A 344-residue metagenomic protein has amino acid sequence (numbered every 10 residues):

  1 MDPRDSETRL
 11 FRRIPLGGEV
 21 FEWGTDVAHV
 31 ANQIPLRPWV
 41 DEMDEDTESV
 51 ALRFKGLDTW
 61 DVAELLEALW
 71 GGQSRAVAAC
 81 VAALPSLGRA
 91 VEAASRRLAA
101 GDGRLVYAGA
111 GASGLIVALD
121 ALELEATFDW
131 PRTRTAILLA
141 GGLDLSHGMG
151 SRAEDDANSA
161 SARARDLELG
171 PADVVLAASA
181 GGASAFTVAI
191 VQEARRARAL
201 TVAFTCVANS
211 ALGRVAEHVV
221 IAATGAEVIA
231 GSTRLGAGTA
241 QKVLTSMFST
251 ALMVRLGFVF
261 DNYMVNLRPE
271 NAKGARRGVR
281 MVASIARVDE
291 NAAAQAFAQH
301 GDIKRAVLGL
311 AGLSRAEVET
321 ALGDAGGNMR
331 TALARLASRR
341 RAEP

Functional and structural regions predicted by a protein language model:
D2, G17, L105-L256: Glycine-rich phosphate-binding loops that contact phosphosugars or nucleotide phosphates
D5-A79, A83: Cofactor-/ligand-binding subdomain signature composed of acidic, glycine-rich, tryptophan-containing flexible loops
T47-E48, A68-A76, A136-H147, F260 (+2 more regions): Gly-rich Lys/Arg/Thr-decorated short loops/hinges at beta-loop-alpha junctions or inter-strand turns that position
E48-L52, G88-E92, R104: Short, positively charged patches
A82-A99: A short, well-structured juxtamembrane/interface segment
A99-A100, R196: Residues at the C-terminal ends
L252-P344: Short, amphipathic alpha-helical interaction segments embedded in low-complexity terminal/linker regions of eukaryotic
